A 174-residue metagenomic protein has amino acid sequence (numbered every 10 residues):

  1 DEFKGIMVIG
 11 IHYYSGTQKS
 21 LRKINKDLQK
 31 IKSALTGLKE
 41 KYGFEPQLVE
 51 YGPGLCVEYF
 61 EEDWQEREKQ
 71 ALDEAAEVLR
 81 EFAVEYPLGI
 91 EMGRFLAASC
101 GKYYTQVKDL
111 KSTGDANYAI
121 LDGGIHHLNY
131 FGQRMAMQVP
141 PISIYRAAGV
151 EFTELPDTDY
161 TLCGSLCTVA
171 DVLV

Functional and structural regions predicted by a protein language model:
D1-K111: Active-site loop/helix belt of alpha/beta enzymes
P87-V174: Charged (often Lys/Glu-rich) extended helix/loop segments that serve as interaction or gating elements
